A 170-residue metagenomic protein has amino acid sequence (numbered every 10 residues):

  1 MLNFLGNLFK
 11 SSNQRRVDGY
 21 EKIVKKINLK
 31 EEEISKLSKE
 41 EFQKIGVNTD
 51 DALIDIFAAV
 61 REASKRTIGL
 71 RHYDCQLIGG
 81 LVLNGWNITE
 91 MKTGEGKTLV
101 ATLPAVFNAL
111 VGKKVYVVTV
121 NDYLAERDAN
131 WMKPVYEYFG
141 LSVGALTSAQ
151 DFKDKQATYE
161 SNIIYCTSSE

Functional and structural regions predicted by a protein language model:
N3-I23: Low-complexity, charge- and small-residue-enriched intrinsically disordered regions
R16-E95, L99-V106, A157-E160: Conserved pre-motif I regulatory segment
N48-T49, T119-L124, A149: Conserved short loop/turn motifs at secondary-structure junctions
D74, T98, A125, A145-D154: Short acidic loop-to-helix transition motifs that present clustered carboxylates
W86, G112-K113, G140: Glycine-centered short loops/turns at secondary-structure junctions
E90-E95, V100-A129: Conserved SF1/SF2 helicase motif Ia
M132-E170: Conserved motor-coupling elements within RecA-like helicase/translocase cores
